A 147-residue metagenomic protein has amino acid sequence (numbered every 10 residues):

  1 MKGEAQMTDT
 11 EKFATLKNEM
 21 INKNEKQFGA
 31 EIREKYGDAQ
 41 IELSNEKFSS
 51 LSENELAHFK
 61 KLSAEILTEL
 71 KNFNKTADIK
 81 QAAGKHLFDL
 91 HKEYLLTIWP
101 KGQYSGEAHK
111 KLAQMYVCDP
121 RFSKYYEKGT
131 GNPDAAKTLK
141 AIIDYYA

Functional and structural regions predicted by a protein language model:
M1-A147: Amphipathic alpha-helical "stalk" segments
